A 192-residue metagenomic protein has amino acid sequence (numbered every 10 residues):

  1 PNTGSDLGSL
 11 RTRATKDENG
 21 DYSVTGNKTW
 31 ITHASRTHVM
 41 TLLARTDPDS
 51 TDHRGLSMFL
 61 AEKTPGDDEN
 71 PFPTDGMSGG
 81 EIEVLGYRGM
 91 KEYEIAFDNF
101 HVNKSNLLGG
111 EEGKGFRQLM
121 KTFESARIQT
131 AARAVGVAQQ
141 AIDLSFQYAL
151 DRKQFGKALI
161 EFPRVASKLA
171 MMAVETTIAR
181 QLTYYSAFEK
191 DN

Functional and structural regions predicted by a protein language model:
T3, T29-A34, S125-Q129: Glycine-rich phosphate/pyrophosphate-binding beta-alpha loops
T3-L10: Active-site-adjacent elements of ketosynthase-type condensing enzymes
L10, N27-T29, G80-E83: Short beta-alpha junctions and helix-cap segments that line functional grooves
A14-T15: A structural signal for short hydrophobic beta-strand segments in well-ordered beta-sheet cores
D21, T25-D75: A short core secondary-structure module
T74-T177: Glycine-rich beta->alpha junctions and the first turn(s) of the following alpha-helix
M172-D191: Active-site pocket-lining segment
